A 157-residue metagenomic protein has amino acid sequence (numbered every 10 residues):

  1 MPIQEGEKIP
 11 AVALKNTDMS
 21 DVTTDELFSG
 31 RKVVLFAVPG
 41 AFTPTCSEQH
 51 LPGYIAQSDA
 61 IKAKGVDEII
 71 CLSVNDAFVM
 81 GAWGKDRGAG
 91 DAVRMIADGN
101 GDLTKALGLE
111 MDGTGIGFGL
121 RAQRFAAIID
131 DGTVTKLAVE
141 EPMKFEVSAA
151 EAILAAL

Functional and structural regions predicted by a protein language model:
M1-L157: Chalcogenol-based redox active-site neighborhoods
